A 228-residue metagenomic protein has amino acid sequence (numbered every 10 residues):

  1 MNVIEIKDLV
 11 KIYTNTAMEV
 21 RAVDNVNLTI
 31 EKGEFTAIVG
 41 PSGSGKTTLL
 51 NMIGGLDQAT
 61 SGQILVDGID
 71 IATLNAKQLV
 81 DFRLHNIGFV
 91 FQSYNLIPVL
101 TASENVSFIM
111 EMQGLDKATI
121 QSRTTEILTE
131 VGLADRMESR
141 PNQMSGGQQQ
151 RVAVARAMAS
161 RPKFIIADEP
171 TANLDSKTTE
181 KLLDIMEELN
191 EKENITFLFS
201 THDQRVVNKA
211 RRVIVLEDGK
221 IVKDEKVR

Functional and structural regions predicted by a protein language model:
N2-L216: ABC family nucleotide-binding domain
V213-E225: H-loop (His-switch) and adjacent beta-strand-loop-beta switch element of ABC-type ATPase nucleotide-binding domains
